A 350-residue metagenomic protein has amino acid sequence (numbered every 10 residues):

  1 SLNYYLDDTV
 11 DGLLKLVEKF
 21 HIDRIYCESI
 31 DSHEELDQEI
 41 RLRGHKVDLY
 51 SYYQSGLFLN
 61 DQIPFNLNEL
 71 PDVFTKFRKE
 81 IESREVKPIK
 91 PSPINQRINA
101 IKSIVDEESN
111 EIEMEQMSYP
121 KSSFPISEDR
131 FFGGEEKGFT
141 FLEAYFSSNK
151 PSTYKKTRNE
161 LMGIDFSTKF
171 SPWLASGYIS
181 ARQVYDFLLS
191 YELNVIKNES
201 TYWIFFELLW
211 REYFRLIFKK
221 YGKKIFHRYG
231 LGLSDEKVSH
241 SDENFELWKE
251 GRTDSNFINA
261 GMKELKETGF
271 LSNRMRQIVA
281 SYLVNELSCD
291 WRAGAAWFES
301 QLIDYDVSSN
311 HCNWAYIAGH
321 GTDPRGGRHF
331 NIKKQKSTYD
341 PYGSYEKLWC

Functional and structural regions predicted by a protein language model:
S1-I89, I94, K263-E264, S309 (+1 more regions): Trp/Phe/Arg-rich N-terminal binding region typifying the photolyase-homology
Y4-D7, G133-E136, R252, N256: Conserved phosphate-coordination/catalytic loops
L16-H21, K46-Y53, Q96-N110, G321-G327: Short secondary-structure transition/capping segments
L70-R228, K336-C350: Glycine/tryptophan-enriched, flexible segments
G163-C350: Active-site-proximal binding-pocket segments
